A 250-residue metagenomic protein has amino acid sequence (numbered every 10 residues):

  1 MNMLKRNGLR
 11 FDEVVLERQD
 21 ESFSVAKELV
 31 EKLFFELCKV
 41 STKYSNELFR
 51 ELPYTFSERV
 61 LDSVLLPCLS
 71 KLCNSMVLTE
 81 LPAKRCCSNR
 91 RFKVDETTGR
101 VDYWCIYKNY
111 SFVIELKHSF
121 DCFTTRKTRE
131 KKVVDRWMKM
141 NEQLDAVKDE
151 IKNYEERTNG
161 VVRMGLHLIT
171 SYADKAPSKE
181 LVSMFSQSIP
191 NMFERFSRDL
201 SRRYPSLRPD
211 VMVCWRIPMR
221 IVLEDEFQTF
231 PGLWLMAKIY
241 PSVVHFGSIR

Functional and structural regions predicted by a protein language model:
M1-L72: Interdomain/boundary linker segments immediately adjacent to catalytic/signaling cores
L33, L37-S41, L65-C73, M140-T158 (+2 more regions): Hydrophobic, Leu/Ile/Phe/Ala-enriched alpha-helical segments that form helix-helix packing faces
K39-V40, S111-V113, M164-G165: Glycine-rich, often proline-containing surface loops adjacent to acidic residues and nearby aromatics that form
T42-L61, L78-E80, I151-L166, P205-M212: Short glycine-rich, low-complexity/disordered patches
S70-T97, D102-I106: A short acidic/basic microdomain associated with nuclease active sites
Y103-T124: Conserved catalytic cores of phosphodiester-cleaving nucleases, focusing on short active-site segments
H118-M184: Catalytic cores of nucleic-acid endonucleases
R157-R250: Glycine-rich, aromatic-bearing surface loops/beta-hairpins
